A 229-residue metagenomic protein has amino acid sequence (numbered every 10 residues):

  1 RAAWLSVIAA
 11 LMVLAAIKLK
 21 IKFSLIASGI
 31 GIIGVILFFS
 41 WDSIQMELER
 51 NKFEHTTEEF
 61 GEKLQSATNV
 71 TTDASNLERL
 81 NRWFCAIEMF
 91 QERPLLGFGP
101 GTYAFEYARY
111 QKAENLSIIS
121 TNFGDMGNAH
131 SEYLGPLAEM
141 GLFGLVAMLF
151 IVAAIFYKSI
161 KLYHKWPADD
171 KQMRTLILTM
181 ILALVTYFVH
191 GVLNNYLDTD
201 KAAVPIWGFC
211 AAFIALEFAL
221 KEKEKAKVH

Functional and structural regions predicted by a protein language model:
A2-W4, K22-S28, T199-A203: Short, aromatic-rich membrane-interface segments at the entry and exit of alpha-helical transmembrane domains
W4-A16, G29-G34, A153, P205-C210: Hydrophobic transmembrane alpha-helices of multi-pass, membrane-embedded glycosylation machinery
A9-M12, A16, M140-T186: Hydrophobic transmembrane alpha-helices and their immediate junctions
A15-A74, R82-E92, P100, F105: A membrane-periplasm/extracellular boundary helix in multi-pass inner-membrane enzymes that assemble envelope glycans
I17-F23, L162-D169, A215-H229: Membrane-interface junctions at the ends of membrane-embedded or membrane-associated helices
V70-F84, E92, L96-M140: Long extracytoplasmic/lumenal interhelical loops at the membrane interface of multi-pass membrane proteins
I151, I177-H229: Transmembrane alpha-helices of multi-pass inner-membrane enzymes
